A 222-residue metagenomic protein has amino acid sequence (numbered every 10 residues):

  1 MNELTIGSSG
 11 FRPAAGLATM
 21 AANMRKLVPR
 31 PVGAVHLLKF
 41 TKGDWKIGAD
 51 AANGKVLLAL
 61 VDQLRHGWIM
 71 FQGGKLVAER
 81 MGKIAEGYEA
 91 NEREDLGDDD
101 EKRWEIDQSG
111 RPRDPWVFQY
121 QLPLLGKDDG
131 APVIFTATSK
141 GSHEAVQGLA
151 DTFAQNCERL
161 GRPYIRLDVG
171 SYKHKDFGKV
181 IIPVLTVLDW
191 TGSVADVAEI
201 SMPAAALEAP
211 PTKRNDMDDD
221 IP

Functional and structural regions predicted by a protein language model:
M1-G130, H174-I182, T186-E199: OB-fold ssDNA-binding interfaces and closely related basic DNA-contact patches used across DNA replication/repair
G33, I165, L185, A205 (+1 more regions): Intrinsically disordered, low-complexity segments enriched in proline/serine/threonine
W68, P203-E208: Long, low-complexity acidic tracts
L125-A145: Extended, solvent-exposed segments with strong compositional bias
Q147-R166: Short nucleic-acid-contacting surface segments enriched for D/E, G, S/T with interspersed K/R
G161-H174, P183-L185: Extended, acidic-biased charged interface segments
A209-P222: Long, low-complexity, intrinsically disordered segments
